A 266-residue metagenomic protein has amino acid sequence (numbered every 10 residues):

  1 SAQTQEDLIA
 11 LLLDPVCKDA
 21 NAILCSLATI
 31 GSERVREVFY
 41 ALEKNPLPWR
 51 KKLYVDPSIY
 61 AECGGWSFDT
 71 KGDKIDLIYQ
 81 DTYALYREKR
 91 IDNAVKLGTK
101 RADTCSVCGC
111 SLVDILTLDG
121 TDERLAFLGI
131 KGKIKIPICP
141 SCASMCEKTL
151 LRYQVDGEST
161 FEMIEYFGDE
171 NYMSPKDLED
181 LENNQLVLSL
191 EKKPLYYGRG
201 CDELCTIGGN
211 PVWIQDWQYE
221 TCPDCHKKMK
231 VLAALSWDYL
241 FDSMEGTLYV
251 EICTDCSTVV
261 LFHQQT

Functional and structural regions predicted by a protein language model:
S1-T266: Preference for intrinsically disordered or flexible, low-complexity segments and adjacent hinge/connector residues
